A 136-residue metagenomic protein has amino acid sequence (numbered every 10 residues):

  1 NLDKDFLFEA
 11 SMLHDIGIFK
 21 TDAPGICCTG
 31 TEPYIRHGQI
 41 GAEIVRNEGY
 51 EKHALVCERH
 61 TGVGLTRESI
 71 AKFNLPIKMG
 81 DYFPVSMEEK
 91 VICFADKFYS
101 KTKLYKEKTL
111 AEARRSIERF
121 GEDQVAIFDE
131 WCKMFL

Functional and structural regions predicted by a protein language model:
L2-K106, L110: Divalent metal-dependent catalytic cores for phosphoryl transfer on phosphate-bearing substrates
Y105-G121: Compositionally biased, low-complexity linear motifs
I117-L136: Charged phosphate-binding loop/patch that engages nucleotide di/tri-phosphates or the phosphate backbone of nucleic
